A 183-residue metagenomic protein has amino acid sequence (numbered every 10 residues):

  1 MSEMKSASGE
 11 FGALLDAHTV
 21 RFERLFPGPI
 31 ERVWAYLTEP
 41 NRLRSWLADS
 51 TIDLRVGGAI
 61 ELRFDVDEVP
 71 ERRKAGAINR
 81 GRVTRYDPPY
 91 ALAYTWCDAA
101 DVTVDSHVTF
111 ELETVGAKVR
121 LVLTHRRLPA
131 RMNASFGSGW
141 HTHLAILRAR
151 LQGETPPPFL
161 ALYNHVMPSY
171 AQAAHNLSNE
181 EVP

Functional and structural regions predicted by a protein language model:
M1-T51, V182-P183: Hydrophobic ligand-binding cavity/cleft-lining segments
S2-S8, L14, G116-P183: Terminal "cap-and-tail" regions of soluble proteins that handle hydrophobic small molecules
R21-F22, P40-I78, A91, F159-M167: Short beta-edge strand/loop motif at the mouth of beta-sheet-based domains
P27, T38-E39, P88, A149-Q152: Residues at helix-coil transition
V33, L43, I60, V83 (+4 more regions): Hydrophobic pocket/interface hotspot
T38, H107, A134-S138: Generic recognition of short, well-ordered alpha-helical segments
A48-R55, V69-L128: Hydrophobic-ligand binding "helix-grip"
